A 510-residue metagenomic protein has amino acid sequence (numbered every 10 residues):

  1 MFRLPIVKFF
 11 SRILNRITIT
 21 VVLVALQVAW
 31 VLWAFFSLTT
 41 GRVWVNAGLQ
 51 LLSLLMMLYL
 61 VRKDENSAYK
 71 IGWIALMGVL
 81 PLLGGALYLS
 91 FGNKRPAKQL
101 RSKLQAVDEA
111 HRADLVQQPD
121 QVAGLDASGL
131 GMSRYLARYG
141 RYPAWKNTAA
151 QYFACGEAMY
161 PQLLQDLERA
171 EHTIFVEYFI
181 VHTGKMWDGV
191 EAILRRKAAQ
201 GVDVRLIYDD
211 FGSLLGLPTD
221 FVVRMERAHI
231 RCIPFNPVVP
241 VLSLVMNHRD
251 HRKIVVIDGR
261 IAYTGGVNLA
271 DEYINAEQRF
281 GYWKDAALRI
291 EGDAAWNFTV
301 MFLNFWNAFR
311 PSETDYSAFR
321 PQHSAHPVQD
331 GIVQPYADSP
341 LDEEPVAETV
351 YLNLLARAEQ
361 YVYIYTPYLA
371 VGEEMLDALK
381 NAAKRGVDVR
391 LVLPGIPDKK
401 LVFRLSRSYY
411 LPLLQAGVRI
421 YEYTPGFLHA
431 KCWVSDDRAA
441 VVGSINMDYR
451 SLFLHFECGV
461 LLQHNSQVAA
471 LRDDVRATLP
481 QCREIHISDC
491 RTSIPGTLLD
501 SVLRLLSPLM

Functional and structural regions predicted by a protein language model:
M1-T349, N353, R357, P397 (+7 more regions): N-terminal localization/anchoring segments of enzymes in phospholipid and broader phosphate metabolism
F179, Y368, V402: Glycine- and other small-residue-rich loops at beta-strand/loop junctions that grip anionic moieties
V350-L354, E374-D388, L405-Y409, L414: Exposed, interaction-prone extracellular/peripheral surfaces
A358, Y368-R390, P394, K399: Helical hairpin unit composed of two closely spaced alpha helices linked by a short loop
Y361: Phosphate-/nucleic-acid-contacting segments
I420-T424: Active-site donor-binding acidic/aromatic loop of nucleotide-activated sugar and phosphosugar transferases involved
K431: Catalytic-core elements of nucleic-acid end-processing and repair enzymes
